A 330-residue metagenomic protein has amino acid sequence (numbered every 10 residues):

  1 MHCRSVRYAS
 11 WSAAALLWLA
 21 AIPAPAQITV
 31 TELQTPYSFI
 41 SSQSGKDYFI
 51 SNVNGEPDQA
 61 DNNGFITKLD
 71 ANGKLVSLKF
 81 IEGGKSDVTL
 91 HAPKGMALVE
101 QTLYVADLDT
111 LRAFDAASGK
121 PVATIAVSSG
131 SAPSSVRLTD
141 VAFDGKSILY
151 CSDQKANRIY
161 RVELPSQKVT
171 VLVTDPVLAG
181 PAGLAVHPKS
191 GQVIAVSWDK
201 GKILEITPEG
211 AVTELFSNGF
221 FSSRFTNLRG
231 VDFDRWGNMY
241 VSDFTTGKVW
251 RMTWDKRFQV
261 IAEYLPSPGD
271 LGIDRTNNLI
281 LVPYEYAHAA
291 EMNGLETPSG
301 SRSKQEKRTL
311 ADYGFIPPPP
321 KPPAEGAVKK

Functional and structural regions predicted by a protein language model:
Q27-V30, L75-D87, K120-A132, K168-T174 (+2 more regions): A short beta-strand motif characteristic of beta-propeller blades
L33-G45, E56, D61, G84-Q101 (+6 more regions): Beta-rich, blade/repeat-based domains predominating in secreted/periplasmic proteins but also intracellular
I50-N62, A289-G300: Short, conserved, GDST-rich strand-edge loop motifs in beta-rich repeat architectures
N54-D58, T110, A156-N157, K200-K202 (+2 more regions): Short glycine/acidic-enriched loop and turn motifs that connect beta-strands
T67, R112-A113, Y160, L204 (+1 more regions): WD40 beta-propeller blade core
D70-K74, D115-K120, E163-Q167, T207-A211 (+2 more regions): Short loop/turn segments that connect beta-strands within beta-propeller blades
P268-P318: Blade-level signature of beta-propeller repeat domains, shared across WD40, Kelch, NHL, RCC1 and BNR/Asp-box propellers
